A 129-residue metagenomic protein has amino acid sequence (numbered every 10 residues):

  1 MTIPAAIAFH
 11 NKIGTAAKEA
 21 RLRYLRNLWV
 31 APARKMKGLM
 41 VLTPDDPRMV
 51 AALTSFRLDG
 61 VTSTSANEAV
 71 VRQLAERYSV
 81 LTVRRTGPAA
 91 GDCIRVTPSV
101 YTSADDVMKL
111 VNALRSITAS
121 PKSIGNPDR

Functional and structural regions predicted by a protein language model:
M1-R129: Pyridoxal 5′-phosphate
